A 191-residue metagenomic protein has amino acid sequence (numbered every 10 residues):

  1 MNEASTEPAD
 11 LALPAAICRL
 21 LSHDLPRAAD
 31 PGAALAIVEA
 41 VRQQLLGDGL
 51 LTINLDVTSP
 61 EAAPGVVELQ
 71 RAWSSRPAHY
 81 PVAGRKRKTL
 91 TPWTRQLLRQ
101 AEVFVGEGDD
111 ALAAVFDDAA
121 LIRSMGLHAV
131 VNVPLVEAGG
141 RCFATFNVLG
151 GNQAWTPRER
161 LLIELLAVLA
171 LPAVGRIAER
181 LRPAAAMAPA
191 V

Functional and structural regions predicted by a protein language model:
M1-A28, A186-P189: Signal-transmission linkers at sensory-effector interfaces
N2, G150-V191: Juxtadomain coupling helices with adjacent low-complexity linkers
I17-D24, D30-L55: Amphipathic alpha-helical coiled-coil segments that mediate homodimerization and allosteric signal transmission
L50-T52, A119, N132, T145: Short hydrophobic/aromatic beta-strand element in the GNAT-like acyltransferase core that lines or flanks the acyl-donor
I53-P81: GAF sensory/regulatory domain recognition with acknowledged cross-activation on helical regulatory dimers
S74-A114, R123-M125: Regulatory sensory and allosteric helical modules in signal-transduction proteins and certain transcription factors
A129-V136: A short, aliphatic-rich beta-strand micro-motif
V136-G150: Sensory-domain boundary capping and coupling elements
